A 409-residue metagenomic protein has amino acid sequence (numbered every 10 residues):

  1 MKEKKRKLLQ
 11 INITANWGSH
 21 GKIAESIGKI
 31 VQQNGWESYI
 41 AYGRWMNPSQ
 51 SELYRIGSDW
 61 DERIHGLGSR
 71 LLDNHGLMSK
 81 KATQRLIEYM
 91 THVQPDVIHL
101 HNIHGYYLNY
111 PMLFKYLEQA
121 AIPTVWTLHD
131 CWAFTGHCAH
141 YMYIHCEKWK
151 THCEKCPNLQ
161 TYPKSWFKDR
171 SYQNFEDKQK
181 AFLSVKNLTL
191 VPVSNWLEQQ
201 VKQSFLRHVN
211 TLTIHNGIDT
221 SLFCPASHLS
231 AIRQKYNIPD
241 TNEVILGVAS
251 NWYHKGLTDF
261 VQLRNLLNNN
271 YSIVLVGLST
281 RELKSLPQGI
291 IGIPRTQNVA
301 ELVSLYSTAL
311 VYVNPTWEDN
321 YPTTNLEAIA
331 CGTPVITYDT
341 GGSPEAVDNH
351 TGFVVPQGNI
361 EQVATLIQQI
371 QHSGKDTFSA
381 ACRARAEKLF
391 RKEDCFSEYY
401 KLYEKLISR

Functional and structural regions predicted by a protein language model:
V191, P239-K255, V261-R264: Conserved donor-binding/catalytic core segment of Leloir-type glycosyltransferases
T280-V303: Nucleotide-activated donor-binding/catalytic signature segment of Leloir-type glycosyltransferases, i.e., the conserved
K284, D339-V354: Short acidic/histidine- and often glycine-rich active-site loop of Leloir-type glycosyltransferases that engages
S304-A309: Short alpha-helical donor nucleotide-sugar binding micro-motif in glycosyltransferases
W317: Aromatic "clamp/platform" in nucleotide-sugar-dependent glycosyltransferases that forms part of the donor/acceptor
P334-T337: Short hydrophobic beta-strand element within catalytic cores of glycosyltransferases and related nucleotide-activated
N349, F353-I360, Q369-G374: Conserved acidic donor-binding segment of nucleotide-sugar-dependent glycosyltransferases
D376-L389, C395-K401: A short, well-ordered alpha-helix in the C-terminal region of glycosyltransferases
